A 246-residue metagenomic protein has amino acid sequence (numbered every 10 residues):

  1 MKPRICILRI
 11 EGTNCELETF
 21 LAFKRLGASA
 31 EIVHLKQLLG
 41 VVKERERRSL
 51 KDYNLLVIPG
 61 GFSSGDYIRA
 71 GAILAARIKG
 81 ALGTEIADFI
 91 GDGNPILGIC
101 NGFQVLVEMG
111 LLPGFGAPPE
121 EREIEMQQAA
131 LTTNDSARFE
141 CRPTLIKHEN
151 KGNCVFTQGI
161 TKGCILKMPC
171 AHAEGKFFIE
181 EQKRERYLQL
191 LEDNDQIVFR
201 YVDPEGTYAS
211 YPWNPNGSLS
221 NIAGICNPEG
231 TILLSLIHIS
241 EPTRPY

Functional and structural regions predicted by a protein language model:
M1-A72, F156-Q158, C164-K167, K176-R184: Extended, subdomain-level signal for the structured scaffold at the beginning of enzyme domains
I5, K167-A171, L233-L236: Active-site-proximal beta-strand elements of phosphoester/diester hydrolases
A30-E31, I96, I232: Hydrophobic anchor at the start of a short beta-strand that flanks the dinucleotide cofactor-binding loop
S64-N153: Cysteine-nucleophile active-site neighborhood
L112-L219: Pocket-forming structural segment of enzyme catalytic cores
K162-I165, N227-I232: Beta-strand-turn-beta hairpins that frame and shape the catalytic cleft of phosphate-ester-processing enzymes
N221-N227: Short, surface-exposed beta-strand/loop micro-motifs that present aromatic residues
I237, E241-Y246: Single conserved hydrophobic/aromatic residue that forms the stacking wall/gate of nucleotide- or nucleobase-binding
